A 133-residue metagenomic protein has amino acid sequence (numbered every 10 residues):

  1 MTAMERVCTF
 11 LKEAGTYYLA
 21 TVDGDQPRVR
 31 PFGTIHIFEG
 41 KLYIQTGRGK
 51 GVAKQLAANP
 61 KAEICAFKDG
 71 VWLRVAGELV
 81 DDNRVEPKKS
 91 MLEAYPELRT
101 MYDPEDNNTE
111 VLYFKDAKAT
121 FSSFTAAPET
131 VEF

Functional and structural regions predicted by a protein language model:
T2-E5, T46, K50, P96-E97: Charged, amphipathic alpha-helical segments
T9-D23, A62-I64: A short, Trp-centered hydrophobic/proline-enriched beta-strand micro-motif
A14-T16, P31, G40-L42, N59-A62 (+2 more regions): Short, surface-exposed beta-edge/turn micro-motifs
Y18, L42-Y43, R74, T120: General beta-strand recognition
I35-G70: A short mixed-secondary-structure module that forms the rim of ligand-binding clefts
R74-F133: Charged, gly/pro-rich active-site loop segments
